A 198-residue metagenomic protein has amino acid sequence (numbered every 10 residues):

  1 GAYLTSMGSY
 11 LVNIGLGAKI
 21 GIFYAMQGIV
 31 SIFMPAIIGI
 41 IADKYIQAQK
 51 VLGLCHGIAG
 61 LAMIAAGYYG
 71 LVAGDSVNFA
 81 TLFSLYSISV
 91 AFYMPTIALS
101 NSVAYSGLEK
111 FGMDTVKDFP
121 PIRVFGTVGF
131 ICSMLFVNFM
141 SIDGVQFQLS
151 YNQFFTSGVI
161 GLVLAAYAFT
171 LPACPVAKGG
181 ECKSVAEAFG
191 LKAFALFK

Functional and structural regions predicted by a protein language model:
G1-I32, A195-K198: Helix-loop boundary and gating motifs at the non-cytosolic
V30-F33, V116-N138: Glycine-rich segments within core transmembrane alpha-helices of 12-TM secondary carriers
F33-Q47, V137-V145: Helix-to-loop junctions at the C-terminal end of transmembrane segments in multipass secondary transporters
D43-G57: Cytoplasmic membrane-interface "Motif A"-like loop-to-helix N-cap segments of 12-TM Major Facilitator Superfamily
G57, Y151-T170: Symmetry-related core transmembrane helices of the 12-TM Major Facilitator Superfamily/SLC fold
G57-S76: C-terminal ends and interior cores of transmembrane alpha-helices in multi-pass membrane transporters/permeases
L85-F125: Cytoplasmic helix-loop-helix junction between adjacent transmembrane helices in 12-TM secondary transporters
L171-K198: Juxtamembrane intracellular "pre-TM" segments in multi-pass secondary transporters
